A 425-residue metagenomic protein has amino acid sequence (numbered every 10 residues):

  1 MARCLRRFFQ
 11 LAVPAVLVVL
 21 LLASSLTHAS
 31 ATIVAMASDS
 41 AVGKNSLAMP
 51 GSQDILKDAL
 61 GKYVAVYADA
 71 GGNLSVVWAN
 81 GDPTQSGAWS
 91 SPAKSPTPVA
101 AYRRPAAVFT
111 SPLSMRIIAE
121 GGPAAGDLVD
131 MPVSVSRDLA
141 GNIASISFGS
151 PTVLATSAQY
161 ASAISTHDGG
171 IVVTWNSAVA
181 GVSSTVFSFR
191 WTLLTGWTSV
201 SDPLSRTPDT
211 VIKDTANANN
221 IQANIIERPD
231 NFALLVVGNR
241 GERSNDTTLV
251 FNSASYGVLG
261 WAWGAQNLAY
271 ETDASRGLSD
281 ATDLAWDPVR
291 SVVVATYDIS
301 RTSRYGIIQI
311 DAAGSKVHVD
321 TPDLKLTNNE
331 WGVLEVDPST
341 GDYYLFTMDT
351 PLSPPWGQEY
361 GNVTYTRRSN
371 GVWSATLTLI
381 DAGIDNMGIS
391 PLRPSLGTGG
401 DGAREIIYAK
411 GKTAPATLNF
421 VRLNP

Functional and structural regions predicted by a protein language model:
M1-R7: N-terminal secretory signal peptides that target proteins for export/translocation
A12-S24: Bacterial N-terminal signal peptides
A29-P425: Extracellular, repeat-based ectodomains that mediate carbohydrate processing or recognition
